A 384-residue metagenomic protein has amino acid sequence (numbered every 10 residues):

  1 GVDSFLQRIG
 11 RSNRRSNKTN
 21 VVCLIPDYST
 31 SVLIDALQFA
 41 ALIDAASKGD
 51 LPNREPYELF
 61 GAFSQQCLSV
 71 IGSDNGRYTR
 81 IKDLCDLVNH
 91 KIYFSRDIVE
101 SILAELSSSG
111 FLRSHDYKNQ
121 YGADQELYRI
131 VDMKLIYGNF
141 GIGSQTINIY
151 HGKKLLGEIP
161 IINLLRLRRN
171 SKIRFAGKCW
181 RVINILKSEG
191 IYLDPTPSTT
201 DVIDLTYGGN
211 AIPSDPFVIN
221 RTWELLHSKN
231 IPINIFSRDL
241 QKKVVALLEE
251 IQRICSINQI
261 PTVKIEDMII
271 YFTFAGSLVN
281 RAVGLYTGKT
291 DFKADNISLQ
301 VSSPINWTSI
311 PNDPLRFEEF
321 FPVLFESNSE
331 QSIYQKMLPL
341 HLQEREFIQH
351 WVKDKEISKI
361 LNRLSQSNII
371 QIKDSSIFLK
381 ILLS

Functional and structural regions predicted by a protein language model:
V2-P56: Conserved segment of the helicase C-terminal RecA-like domain
D3-L6, L37-A40, G61, Q65 (+3 more regions): Non-catalytic, well-ordered alpha-helical scaffold segments
R15-N20, D44-D50, G61-Q66, T79-L87 (+2 more regions): Short acidic (Asp/Glu) and glycine-rich catalytic loops that position anionic groups and cofactors
K18-V21, L59, S144, E189-V263 (+1 more regions): Terminal, basic amphipathic appendages of nucleotide-handling enzymes
T30-V32, L155-E158, Y271-G284, S302-P311: Short, surface-exposed beta-strand/loop "edge" segments at domain boundaries and coil↔beta transitions
L51-R168, K172-C179, I185, I265-T273 (+1 more regions): C-terminal accessory/connector segments of nucleic-acid motor ATPases
Y121, E189-P195, Y271-F272, F292-D313: A generic structural motif
L167, K242-I251, Y271-D291: Short amphipathic alpha-helix segments
